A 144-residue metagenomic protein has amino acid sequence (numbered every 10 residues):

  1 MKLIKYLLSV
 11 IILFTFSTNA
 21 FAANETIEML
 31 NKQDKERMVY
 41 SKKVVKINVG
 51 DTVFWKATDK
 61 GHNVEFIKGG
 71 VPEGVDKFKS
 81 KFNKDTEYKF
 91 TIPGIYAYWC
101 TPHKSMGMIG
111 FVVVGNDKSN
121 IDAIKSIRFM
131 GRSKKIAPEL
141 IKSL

Functional and structural regions predicted by a protein language model:
M1-L7: Bacterial N-terminal signal peptides that target proteins for export
S9-V10, A20-F21: Cleavable N-terminal signal peptides
L13-F14: Sec-dependent N-terminal signal peptides of Gram-positive bacterial secreted proteins and lipoproteins
F21-L144: Extracytoplasmic copper-binding redox domains, predominantly the cupredoxin/blue-copper superfamily
